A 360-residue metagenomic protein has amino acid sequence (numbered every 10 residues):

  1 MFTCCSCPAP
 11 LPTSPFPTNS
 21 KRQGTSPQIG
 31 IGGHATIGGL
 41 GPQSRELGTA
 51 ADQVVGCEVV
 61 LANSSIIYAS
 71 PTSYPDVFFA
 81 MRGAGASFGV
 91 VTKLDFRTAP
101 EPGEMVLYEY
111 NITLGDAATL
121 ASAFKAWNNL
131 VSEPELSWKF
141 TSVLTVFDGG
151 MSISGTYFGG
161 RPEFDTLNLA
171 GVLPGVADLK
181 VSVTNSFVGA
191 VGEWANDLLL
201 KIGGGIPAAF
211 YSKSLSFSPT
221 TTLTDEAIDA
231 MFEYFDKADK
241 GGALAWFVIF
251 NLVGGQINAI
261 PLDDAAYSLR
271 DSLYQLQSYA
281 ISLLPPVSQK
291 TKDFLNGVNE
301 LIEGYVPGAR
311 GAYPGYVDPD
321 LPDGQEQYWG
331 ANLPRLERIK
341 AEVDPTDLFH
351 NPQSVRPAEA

Functional and structural regions predicted by a protein language model:
M1-A360: Soluble FAD-dependent oxygen oxidases
